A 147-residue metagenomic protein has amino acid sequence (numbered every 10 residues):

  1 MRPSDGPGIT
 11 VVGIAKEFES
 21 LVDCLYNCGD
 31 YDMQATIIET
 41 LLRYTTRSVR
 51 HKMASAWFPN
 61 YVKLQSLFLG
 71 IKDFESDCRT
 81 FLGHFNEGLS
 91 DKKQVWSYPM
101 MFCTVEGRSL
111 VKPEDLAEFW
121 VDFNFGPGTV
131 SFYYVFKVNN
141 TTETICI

Functional and structural regions predicted by a protein language model:
M1-F18, Q34, Y44-F58: Elongated alpha-helical scaffolds that mediate protein-protein interactions in large eukaryotic proteins, primarily
R2, D23, N27, R43-R47 (+1 more regions): Positions within ordered alpha-helical repeat solenoids
P3-S4, D30, C146: Helix N-cap and loop-to-helix transition residues
A15-C24, T40, P59-Q65: Alpha-helical solenoid scaffolds in eukaryotic proteins
C24-M33, L69: Short coil/turn segments at helix-helix junctions and helix-capping linkers within large alpha-helical proteins
Q65-I147: N-terminal recruitment modules of adaptor/scaffold proteins
